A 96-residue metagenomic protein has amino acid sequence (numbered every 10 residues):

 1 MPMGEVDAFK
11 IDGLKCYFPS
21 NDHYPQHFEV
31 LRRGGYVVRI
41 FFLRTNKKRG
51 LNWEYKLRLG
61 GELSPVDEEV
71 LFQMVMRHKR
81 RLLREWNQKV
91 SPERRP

Functional and structural regions predicted by a protein language model:
M1-Q26, R33: Short, charged/polar N-terminal "headpieces" of proteins
M3-A8, K48-R49, L82: Generic detector of short, locally flexible boundary/turn motifs and exposed helical patches
D7, C16, R39-I40, V70: Short non-domain terminal segments
K10, K15, K47-K48, K56 (+2 more regions): Context-gated lysine
P19-P65: A short, structured beta-strand/loop element
L59-P96: Well-ordered alpha/beta subsegment
